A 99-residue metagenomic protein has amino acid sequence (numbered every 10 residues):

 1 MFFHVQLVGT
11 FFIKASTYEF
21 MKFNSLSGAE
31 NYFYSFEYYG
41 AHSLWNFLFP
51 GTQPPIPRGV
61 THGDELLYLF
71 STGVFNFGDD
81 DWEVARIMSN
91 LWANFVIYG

Functional and structural regions predicted by a protein language model:
M1-W82, L91, Y98: Substrate-gating cap/lid region and adjacent catalytic-acid/histidine neighborhood within extracellular/lumenal
M88: C-terminal catalytic lobe of FAD-dependent flavoproteins
